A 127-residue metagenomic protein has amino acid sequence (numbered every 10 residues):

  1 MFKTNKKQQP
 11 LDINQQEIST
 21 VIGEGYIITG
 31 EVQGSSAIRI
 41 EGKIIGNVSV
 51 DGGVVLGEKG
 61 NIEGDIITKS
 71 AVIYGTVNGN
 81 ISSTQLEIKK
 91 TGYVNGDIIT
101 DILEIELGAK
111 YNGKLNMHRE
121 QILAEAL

Functional and structural regions predicted by a protein language model:
M1-E31, E58, V72, N78 (+1 more regions): Intrinsically disordered, low-complexity terminal regions
S19-G57, N61: Short, contiguous, helix-prone interaction/anchoring segments in small proteins
N47, D65, N80, D97: Extracellular repeat turn/loop positions enriched in glycine and acidic/polar residues, especially those that create
